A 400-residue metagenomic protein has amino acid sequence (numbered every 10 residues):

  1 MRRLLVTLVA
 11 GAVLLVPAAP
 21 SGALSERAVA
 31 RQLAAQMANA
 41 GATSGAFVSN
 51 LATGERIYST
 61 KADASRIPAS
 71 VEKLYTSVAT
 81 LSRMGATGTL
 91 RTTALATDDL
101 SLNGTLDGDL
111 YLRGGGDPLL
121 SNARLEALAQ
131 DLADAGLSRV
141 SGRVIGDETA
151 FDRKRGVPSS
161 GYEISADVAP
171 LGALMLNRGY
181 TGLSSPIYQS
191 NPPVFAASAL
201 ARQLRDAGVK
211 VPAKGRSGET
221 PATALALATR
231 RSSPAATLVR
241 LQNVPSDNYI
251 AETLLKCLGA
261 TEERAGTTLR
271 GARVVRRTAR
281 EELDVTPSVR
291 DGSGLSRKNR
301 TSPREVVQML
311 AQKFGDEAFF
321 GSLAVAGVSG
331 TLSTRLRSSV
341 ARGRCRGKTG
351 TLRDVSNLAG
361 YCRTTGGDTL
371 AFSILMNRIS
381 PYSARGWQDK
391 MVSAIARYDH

Functional and structural regions predicted by a protein language model:
T7-P17: Bacterial N-terminal signal peptides
V16, P20-I67, E126-G136: Beta-lactamase-like hydrolase cores
G54, P68-A86, V144, L174 (+3 more regions): Active-site SXXK
I57-S59, G259-H400: Small-residue-rich helix-loop
S82-D98, G208, P212-S217, A318-G321: Short, well-structured active-site flanking segments
L90-F151, I164-S165, M175-L176: Active-site-adjacent, His/Asp/Glu-enriched structural segments that form or flank metal-binding and acid/base networks
D107, Y111, D147-G182, I187-A199 (+3 more regions): A conserved catalytic-loop motif detector
Y180-E317: A small/polar active-site loop signature that marks catalytic segments
